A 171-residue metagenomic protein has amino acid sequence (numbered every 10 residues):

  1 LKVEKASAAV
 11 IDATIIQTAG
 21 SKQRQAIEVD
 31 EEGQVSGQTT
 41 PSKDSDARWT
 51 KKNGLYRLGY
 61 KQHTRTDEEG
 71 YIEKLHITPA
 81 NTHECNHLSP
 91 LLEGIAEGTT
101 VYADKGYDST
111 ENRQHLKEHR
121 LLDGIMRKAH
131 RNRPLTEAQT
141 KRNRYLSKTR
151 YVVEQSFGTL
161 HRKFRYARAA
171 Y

Functional and structural regions predicted by a protein language model:
L1-H119, K128: Polybasic low-complexity intrinsically disordered regions
T99-T100, K105-Y171: Helix-centered, glycine/charged polyanion-binding patches within enzymatic domains that contact phosphate-containing
